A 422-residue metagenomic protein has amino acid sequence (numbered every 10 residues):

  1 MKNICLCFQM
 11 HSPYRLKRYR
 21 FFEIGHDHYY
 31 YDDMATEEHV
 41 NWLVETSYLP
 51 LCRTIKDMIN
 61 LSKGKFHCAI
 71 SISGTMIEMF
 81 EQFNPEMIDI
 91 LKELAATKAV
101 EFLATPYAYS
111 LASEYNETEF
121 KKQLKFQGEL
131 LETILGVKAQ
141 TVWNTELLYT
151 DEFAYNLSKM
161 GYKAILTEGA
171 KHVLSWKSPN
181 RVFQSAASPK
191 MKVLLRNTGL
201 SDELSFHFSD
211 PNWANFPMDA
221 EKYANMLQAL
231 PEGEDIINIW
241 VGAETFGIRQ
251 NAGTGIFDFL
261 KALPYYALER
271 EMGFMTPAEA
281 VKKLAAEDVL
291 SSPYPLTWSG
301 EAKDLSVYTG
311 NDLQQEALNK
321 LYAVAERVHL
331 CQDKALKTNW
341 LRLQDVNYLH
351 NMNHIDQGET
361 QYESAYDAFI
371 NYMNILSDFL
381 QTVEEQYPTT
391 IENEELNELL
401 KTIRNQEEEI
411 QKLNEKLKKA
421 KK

Functional and structural regions predicted by a protein language model:
M1-S47, R181-M191, L195, D210-W213 (+1 more regions): Active-site and substrate-binding clefts of carbohydrate-active enzymes
N3-F8, Y14-N116, Q140-W143, K163-E168 (+1 more regions): Short, well-structured secondary-structure segments
C52-K56, I88-K92, K121-L131, A154 (+3 more regions): Generic structural signal for well-ordered alpha-helices, preferentially at hydrophobic/aromatic core positions
E81-N84, T150-S158: Distinct, well-ordered alpha-helical segments
M87-A104, V137, S158-S178, F183-L195: Acidic, His- and aromatic-enriched active-site or binding-groove loops in soluble protein domains that engage sugars
S113-Y115, V173-R181, E203-S205, A286: Short, charged, surface-exposed secondary-structure boundary motifs
E119-E146, N225-W240: CE4/NodB-like, metal-dependent polysaccharide N-deacetylase domain that modifies extracellular/periplasmic N-acetylated
W143-L147, T167-G169, L195-R196, W240-G242: Short His-Asn-centered micro-motif
